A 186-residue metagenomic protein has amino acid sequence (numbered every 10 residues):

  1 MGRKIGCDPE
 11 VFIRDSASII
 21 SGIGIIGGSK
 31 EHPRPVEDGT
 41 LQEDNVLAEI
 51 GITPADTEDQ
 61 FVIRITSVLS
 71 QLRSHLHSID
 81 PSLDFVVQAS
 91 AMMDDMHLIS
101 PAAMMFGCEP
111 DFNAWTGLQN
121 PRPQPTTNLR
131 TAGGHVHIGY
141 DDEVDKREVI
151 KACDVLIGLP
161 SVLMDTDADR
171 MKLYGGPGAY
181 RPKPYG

Functional and structural regions predicted by a protein language model:
M1-G186: Phosphate/nucleotide-binding catalytic core
